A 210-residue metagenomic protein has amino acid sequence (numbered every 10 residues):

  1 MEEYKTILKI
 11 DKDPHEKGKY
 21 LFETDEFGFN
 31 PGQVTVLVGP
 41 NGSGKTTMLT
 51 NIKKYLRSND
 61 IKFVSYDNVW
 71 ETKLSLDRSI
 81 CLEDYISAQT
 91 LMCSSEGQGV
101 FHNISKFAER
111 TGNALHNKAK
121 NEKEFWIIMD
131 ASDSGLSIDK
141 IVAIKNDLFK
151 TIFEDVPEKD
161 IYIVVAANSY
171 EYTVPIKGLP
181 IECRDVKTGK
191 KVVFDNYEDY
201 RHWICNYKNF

Functional and structural regions predicted by a protein language model:
M1-E26: N-terminal pre-Walker A segment at the start of P-loop NTPase domains
D25-G32, A119-E122, D155-P157: Phosphate-binding P-loop
G32-K106, K187-K190: ABC ATPase nucleotide-binding domain signature region
V34-V36, E124-W126, Y162-V164: Residue-level preference for the first positions of well-ordered beta-strands
G42-S43, E71, D133-G135, Y170-Y172: Short, solvent-exposed loop/turn segments at secondary-structure junctions
D67-S87, A143-F210: C-terminal lobe/lid and adjacent interdomain/linker elements of RecA-like ASCE P-loop ATPase modules
F101-K120: Conserved alpha-helical scaffold flanking the Walker A/P-loop in AAA+ ATPase domains
K120-D139: Conserved P-loop NTPase "ATPase switch" module shared by AAA+ and STAND
